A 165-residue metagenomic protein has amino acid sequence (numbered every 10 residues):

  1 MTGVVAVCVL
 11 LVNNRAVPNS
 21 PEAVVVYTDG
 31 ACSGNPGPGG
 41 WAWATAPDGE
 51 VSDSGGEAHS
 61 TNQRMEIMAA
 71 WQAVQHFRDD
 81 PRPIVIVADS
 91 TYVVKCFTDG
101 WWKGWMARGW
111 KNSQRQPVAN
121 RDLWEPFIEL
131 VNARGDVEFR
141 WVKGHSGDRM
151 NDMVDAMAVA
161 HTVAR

Functional and structural regions predicted by a protein language model:
L11-S20: A short acidic-Thr-Gly-centered motif at the start of a beta-strand
V24-P38, V51, W71-M153, M157 (+1 more regions): RNase H catalytic domain
W41-T45: Short beta-strand scaffold segments in enzyme catalytic cores
D48-M65: A short, polar/acidic, helix/strand-boundary loop motif
R64, M68-Q72: Short amphipathic alpha-helical face segments that pack within enzyme cores and frequently flank/anchor catalytic
